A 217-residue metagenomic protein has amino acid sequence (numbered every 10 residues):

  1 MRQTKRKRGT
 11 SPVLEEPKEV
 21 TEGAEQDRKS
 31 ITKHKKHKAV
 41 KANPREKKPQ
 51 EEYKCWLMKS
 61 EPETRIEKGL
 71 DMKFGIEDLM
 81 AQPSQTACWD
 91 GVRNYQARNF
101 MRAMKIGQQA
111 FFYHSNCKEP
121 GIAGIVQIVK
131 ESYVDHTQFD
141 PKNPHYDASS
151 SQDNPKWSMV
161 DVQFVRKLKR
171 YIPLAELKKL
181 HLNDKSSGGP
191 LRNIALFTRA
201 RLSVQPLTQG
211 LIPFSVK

Functional and structural regions predicted by a protein language model:
R2-I106: Compositionally biased, charged N-terminal/linker segments
Y53, K105, G121-A123, P155-W157: Eukaryote-biased feature marking scaffold/signaling PDZ-domain proteins and nuclear chromatin regulators
Y113-P120: Short, charged beta-turn/beta-strand-edge "cap" motif at the junction between a beta-strand and an adjacent loop
G124-L202: Aromatic- and Lys/Arg-enriched surface recognition patch
R199, V204, P213-K217: Long terminal accessory segments
